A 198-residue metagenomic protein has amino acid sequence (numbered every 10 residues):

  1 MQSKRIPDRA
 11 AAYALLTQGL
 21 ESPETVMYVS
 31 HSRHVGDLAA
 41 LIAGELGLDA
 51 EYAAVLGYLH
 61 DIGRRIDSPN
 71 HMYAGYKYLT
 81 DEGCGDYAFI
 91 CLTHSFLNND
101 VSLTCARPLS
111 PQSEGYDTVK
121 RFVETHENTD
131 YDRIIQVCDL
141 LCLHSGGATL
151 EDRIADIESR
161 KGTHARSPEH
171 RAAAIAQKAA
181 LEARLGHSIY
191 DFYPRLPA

Functional and structural regions predicted by a protein language model:
M1-N70, E82: Acidic/His-rich, divalent-metal-binding segments that scaffold phosphate/diphosphate chemistry
G44-R160: Divalent metal-dependent catalytic cores for phosphoryl transfer on phosphate-bearing substrates
H164-A198: Charged phosphate-binding loop/patch that engages nucleotide di/tri-phosphates or the phosphate backbone of nucleic
